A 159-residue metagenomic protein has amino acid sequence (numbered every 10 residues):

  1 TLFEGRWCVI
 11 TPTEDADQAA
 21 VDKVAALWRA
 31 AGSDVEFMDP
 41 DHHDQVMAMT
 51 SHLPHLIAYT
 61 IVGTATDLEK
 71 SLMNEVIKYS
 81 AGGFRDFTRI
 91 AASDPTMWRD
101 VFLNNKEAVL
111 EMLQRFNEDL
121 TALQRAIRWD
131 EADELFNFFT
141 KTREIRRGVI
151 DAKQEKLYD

Functional and structural regions predicted by a protein language model:
L2-R89: Internal alpha-helical scaffold of NAD(P)-dependent oxidoreductase catalytic cores
H52-H55, K141-G148: Alpha-helical scaffold segments in carbohydrate-active enzymes
Y59, W129, D151-E155: Intrinsically disordered or highly flexible coil/loop and linker segments, enriched in small and charged/polar residues
M73-T142: Interdomain hinge/lid region at the active-site interface of Rossmann-like NAD(P)-dependent oxidoreductases
E144-D159: Long, positively charged, glycine-interspersed low-complexity recognition regions
